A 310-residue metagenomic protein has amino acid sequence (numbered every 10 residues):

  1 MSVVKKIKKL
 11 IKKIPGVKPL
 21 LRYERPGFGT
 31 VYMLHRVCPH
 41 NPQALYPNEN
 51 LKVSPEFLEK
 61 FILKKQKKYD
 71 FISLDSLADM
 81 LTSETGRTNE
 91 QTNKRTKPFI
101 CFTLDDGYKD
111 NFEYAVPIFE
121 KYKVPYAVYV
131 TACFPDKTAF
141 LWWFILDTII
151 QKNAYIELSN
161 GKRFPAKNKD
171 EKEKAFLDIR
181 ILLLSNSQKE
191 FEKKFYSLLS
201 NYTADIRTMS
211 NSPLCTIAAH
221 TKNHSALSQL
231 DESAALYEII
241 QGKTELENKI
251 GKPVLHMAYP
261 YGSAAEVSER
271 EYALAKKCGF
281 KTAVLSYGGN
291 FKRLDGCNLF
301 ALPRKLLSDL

Functional and structural regions predicted by a protein language model:
M1-E84, N93-F102, D110, L141 (+3 more regions): C-terminal active-site subregion of NodB/CE4 polysaccharide deacetylases
Y32, Y122-A265, L302: Metal-dependent polysaccharide deacetylase catalytic core of the NodB/CE4 family, i.e., the active-site-bearing domain
T103-L104, A218: Generic enzyme active-site microenvironment
G107-E113, I118: Short acidic, Gly/Ser-rich segments with clustered Asp/Glu that frequently serve as metal-coordination loops in enzyme
P117, R207, Y272-A273: Alpha-helical segments flanking ligand/cofactor-binding loops in enzyme cores
